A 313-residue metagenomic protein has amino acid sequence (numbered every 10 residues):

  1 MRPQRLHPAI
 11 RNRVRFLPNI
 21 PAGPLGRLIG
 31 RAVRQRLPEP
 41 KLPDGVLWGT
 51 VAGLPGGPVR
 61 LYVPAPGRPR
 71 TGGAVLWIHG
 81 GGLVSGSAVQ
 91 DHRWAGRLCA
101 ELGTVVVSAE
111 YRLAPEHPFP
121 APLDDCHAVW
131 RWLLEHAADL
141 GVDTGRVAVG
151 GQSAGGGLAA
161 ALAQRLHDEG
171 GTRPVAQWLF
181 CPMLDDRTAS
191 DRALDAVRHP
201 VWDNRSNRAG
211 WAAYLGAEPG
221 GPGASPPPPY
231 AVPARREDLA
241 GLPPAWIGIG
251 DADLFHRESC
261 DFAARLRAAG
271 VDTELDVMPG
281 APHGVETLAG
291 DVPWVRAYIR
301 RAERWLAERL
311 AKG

Functional and structural regions predicted by a protein language model:
M1-P64, G221-P222, A311: A glycine/proline-hinged amphipathic helix-loop "lid/cap" segment that gates access to hydrophobic ligand pockets
V59-L61, L76, L98, F119-D186 (+4 more regions): Short strand-loop-helix active-site module centered on a catalytic nucleophile
T71-G81: Short beta-strand element of the alpha/beta-hydrolase
H79-V84, A252: Active-site glycine-rich loops that stabilize anionic/oxyanionic intermediates across multiple enzyme folds
S87-A88, W94, V107-G145, A289-V295: Catalytic nucleophile-loop/oxyanion-hole region of alpha/beta-hydrolase and closely related hydrolase-like folds
Q164-A224: Hydrolase active-site cap/lid region
P219-A281: Serine-hydrolase catalytic core
V292-G313: Catalytic active-site module of serine/aspartate enzymes centered on a nucleophile-bearing elbow/loop
